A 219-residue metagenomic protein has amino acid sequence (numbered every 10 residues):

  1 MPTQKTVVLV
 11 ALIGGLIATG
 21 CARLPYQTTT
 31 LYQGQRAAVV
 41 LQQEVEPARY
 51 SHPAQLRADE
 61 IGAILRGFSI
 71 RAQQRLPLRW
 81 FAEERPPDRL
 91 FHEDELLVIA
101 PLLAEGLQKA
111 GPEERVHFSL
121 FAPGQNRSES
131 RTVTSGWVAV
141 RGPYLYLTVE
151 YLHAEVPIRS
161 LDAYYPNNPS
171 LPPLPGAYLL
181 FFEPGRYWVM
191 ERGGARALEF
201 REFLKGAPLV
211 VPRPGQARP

Functional and structural regions predicted by a protein language model:
M1-T19: Sec-dependent bacterial lipoprotein signal peptides
G15-V39: Bacterial Sec signal peptide processing site at the extreme N-terminus
A37-A48, E60-P87: Acidic/histidine-rich, surface-exposed loop or edge segments in extracytoplasmic proteins
P53-R57: Short acidic/polar, Gly/Pro-enriched loop/turn segments located at secondary-structure boundaries
L76-E105: Extracellular/lumenal regions of secretory-pathway proteins
L96-T132, G136-G142: Mid-length scaffold segments of soluble, non-membrane domains
L120-G124, T134-G136, Y144, V149-H153 (+2 more regions): A mature extracytoplasmic/lumenal domain signature
A154-R218: Polybasic, proline/glycine-rich intrinsically disordered low-complexity segments
